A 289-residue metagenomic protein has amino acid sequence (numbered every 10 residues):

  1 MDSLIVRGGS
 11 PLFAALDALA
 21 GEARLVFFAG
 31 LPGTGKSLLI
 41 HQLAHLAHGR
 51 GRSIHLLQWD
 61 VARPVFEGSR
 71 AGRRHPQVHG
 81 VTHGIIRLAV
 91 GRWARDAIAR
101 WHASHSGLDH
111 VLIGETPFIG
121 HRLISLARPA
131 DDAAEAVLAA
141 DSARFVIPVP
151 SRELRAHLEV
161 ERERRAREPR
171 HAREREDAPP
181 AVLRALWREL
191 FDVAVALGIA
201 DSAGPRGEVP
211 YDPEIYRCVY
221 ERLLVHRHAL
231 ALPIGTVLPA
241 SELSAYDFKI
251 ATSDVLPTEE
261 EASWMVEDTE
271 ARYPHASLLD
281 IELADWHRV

Functional and structural regions predicted by a protein language model:
M1-A20: N-terminal pre-Walker A segment at the start of P-loop NTPase domains
L25: Walker A (P-loop) ATP-phosphate-binding motif of ABC ATPase nucleotide-binding domains
F28: Hydrophobic anchor at the beta1->P-loop junction of P-loop NTPases
L31: P-loop (Walker A) phosphate-binding loop of NTP-binding proteins
K36: Conserved lysine of the Walker
L39, L43: Hydrophobic positions on the alpha1 helix immediately C-terminal to the Walker A/P-loop
R52-A127: Conserved nucleotide-sensing/catalytic segment adjacent to the nucleotide-binding pocket in NTP-handling enzymes
S142, P148-V289: Conserved NTP phosphate-binding and transfer environment spanning the P-loop NTPase/kinase superfamily
